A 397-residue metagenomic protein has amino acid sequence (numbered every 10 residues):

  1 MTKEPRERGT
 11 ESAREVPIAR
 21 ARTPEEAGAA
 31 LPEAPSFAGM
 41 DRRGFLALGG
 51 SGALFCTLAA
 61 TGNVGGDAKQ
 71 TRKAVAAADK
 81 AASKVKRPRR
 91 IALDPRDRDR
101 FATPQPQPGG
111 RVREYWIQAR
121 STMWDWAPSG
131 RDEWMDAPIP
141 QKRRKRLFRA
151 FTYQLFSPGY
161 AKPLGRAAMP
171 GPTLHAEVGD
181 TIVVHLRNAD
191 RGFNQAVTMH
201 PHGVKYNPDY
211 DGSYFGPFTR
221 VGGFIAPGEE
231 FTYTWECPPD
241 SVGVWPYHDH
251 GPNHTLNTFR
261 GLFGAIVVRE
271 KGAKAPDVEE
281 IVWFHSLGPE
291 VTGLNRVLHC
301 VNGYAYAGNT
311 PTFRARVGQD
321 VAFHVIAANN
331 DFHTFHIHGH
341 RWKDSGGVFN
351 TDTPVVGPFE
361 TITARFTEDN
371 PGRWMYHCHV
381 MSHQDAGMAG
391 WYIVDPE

Functional and structural regions predicted by a protein language model:
M1-D41, L54, D67: N-terminal secretory signal peptides
P35-D41, A59-W116: C-terminal segment of N-terminal export signals and the immediately downstream linker at the start of the mature
G110-E114, M169-G171, G179-V183, E230-T232 (+5 more regions): Intrinsic-disorder/low-complexity, polar/charged segments enriched in Ser/Thr/Lys/Arg/Asp/Glu/Gln
G110-P128: Mature N-terminal segment immediately following signal peptide/propeptide cleavage in secreted/periplasmic
W124-V267, N330-P358, W374-Y392: Histidine- and aromatic-enriched segments that form or immediately flank copper-ligand environments
F151, I281-A315: Acidic-aromatic/histidine active-site loop/patch
F259-P289, T363, D385-E397: Extracytoplasmic/periplasmic copper-protein system
I326-A328: Long, repeat-rich segments with strong aromatic
